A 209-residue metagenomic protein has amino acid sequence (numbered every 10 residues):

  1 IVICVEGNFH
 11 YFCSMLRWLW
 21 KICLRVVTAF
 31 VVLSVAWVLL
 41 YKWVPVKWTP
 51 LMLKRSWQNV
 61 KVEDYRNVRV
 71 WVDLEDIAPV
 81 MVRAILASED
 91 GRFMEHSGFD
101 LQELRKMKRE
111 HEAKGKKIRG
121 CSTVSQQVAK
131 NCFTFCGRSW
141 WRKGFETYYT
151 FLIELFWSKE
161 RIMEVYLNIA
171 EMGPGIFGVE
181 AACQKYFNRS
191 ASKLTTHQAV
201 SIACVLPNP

Functional and structural regions predicted by a protein language model:
V2-I3, Y11: Short, positively charged and aromatic/hydrophobic N-terminal segments
M15-P209: Juxtamembrane regions of bacterial inner-membrane/periplasmic proteins, predominantly the peptidoglycan biogenesis
